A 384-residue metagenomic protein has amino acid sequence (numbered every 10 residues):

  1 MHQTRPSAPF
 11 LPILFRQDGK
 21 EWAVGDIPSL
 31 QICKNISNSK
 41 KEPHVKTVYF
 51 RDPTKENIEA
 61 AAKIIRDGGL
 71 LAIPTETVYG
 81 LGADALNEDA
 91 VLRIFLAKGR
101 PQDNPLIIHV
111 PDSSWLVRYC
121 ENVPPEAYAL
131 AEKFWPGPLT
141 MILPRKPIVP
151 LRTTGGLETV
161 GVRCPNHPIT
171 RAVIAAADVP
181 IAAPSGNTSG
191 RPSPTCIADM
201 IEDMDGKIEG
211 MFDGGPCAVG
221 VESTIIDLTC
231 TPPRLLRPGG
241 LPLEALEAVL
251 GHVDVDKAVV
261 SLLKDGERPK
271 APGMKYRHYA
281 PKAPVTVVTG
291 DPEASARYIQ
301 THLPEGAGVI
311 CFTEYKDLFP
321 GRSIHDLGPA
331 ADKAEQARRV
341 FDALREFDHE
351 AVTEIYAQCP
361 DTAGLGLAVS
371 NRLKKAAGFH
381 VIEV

Functional and structural regions predicted by a protein language model:
H2, D26, N35-N38: Intrinsic-disorder-associated, low-complexity terminal segments enriched in Asp/Asn/His/Tyr and depleted of Lys/Arg
T4-S7, V48: Absolute N-terminal positional cue centered near the fourth residue
S7, S29, S37-S39: Serine residues within intrinsically disordered or low-complexity segments
C33-K34, N38-V384: Active-site-adjacent structural elements in enzyme catalytic cores
